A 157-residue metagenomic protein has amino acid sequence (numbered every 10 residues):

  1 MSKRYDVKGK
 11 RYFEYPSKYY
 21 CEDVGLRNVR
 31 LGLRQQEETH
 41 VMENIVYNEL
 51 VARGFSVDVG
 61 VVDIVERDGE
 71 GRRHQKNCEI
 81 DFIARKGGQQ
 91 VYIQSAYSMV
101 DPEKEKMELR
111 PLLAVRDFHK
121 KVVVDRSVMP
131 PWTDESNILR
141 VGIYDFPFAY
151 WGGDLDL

Functional and structural regions predicted by a protein language model:
M1-Q89: Accessory nucleic acid-recognition modules appended to NTPase machines
K10-Y12, L113, P130-W132: Short secondary-structure boundary/capping segments
Y20, I93, V122-V124, L139-V141: Hydrophobic/aromatic beta-strand patches that form the interior of the parallel beta-sheet core in alpha/beta enzyme
L50, D81, I93, L112 (+1 more regions): Hydrophobic, well-ordered secondary-structure elements that form the walls of internal hydrophobic environments
V57, K120-K121: Hydrophobic anchor at the start of a short beta-strand that flanks the dinucleotide cofactor-binding loop
R85-V100, E108: Active-site ExK catalytic segment of metal-dependent nucleases
S98, E103-K120: Short, charged, amphipathic alpha-helix that recurs within catalytic cores of restriction-modification and other
S127-L157: Domain-level recognition of nuclease-like catalytic cores that cleave nucleotide substrates
